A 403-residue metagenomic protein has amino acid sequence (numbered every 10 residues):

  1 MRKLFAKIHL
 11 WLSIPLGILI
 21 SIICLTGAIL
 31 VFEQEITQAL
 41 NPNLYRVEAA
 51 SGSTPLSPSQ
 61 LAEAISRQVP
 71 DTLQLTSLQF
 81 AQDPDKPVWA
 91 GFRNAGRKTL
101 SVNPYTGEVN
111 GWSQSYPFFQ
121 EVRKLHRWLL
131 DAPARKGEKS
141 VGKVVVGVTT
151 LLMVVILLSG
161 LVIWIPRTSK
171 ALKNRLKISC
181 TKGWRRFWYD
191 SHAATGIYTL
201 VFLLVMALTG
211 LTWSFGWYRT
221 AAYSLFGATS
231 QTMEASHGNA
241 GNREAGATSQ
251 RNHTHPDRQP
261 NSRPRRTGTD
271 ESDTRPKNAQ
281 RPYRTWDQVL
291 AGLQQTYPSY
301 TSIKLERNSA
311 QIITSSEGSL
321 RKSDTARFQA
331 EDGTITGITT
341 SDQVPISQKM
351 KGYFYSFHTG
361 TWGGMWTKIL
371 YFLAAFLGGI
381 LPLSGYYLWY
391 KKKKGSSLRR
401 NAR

Functional and structural regions predicted by a protein language model:
M1-R403: Conserved histidines in hydrophobic membrane contexts and catalytic metal-binding motifs
